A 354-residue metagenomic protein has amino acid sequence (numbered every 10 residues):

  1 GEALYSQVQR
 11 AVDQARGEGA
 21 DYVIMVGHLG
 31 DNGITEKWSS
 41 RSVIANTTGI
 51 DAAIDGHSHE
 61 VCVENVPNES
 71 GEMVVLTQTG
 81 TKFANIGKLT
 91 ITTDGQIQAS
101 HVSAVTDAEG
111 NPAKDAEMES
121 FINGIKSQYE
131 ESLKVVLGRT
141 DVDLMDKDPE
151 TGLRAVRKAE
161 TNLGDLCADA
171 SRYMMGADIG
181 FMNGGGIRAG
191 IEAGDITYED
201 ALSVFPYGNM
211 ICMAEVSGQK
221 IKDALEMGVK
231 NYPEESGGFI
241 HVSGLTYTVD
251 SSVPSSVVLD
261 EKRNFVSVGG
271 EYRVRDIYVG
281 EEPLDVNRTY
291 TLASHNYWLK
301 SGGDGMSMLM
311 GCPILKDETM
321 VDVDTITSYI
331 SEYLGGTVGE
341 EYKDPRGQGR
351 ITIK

Functional and structural regions predicted by a protein language model:
G1-G124: Functional cores that coordinate and move charged inorganic groups
E69, G80-K354: Catalytic centers of hydrolytic enzymes
